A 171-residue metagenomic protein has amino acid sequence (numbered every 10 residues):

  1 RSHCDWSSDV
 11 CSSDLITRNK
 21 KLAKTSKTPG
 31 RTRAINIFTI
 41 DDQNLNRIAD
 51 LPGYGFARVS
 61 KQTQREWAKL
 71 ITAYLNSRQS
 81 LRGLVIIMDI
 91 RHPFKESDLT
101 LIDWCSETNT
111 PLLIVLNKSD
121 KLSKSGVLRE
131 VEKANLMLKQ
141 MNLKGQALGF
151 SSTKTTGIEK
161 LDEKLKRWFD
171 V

Functional and structural regions predicted by a protein language model:
R1-V10: Single conserved hydrophobic/aromatic residue that forms the stacking wall/gate of nucleotide- or nucleobase-binding
S13-D14: Post-Walker A alpha-helix
T17-N44: Switch I (effector-binding) loop of TRAFAC-class P-loop GTPase G-domains
I35-T39, L45, K69-S77: Conserved alpha-helical scaffold flanking the Walker A/P-loop in AAA+ ATPase domains
D50: Conserved active-site aspartate in kinases
Y54-R65, D120-S123: Flexible beta-alpha connector loops of hexameric P-loop NTPases
T63-R91, D103-V115: Inter-motif core of Ras-like GTPase G domains
K121-V171: Canonical P-loop GTPase G-domain recognition
